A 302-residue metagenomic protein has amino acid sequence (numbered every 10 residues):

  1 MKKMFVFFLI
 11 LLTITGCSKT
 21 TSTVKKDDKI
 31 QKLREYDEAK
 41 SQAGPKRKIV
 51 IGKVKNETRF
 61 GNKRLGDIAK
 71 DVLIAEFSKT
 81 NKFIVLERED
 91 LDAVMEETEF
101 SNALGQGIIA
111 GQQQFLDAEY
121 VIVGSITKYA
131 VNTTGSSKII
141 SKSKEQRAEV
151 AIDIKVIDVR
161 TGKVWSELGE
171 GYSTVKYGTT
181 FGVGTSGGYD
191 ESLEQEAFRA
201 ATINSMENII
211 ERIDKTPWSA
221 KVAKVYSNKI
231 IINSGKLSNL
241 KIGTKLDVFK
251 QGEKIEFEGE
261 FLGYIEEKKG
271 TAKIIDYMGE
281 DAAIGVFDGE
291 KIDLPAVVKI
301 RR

Functional and structural regions predicted by a protein language model:
M4-T13: Sec-dependent N-terminal signal peptides
C17-N102, W165-E170, F181-G188, D214-S219 (+4 more regions): A structural "domain/chain start" motif
G66, K70-I74, R199-M206, I210 (+1 more regions): Extracytoplasmic/secreted envelope proteins and their assembly/folding machinery, especially bacterial periplasmic
K79-I139, E253-I255, L262-K268: Short, solvent-exposed, polar/charged sequence segments at loop or secondary-structure edges
Y120-T179: Amphipathic beta-strand/beta-sheet edge segments enriched in Tyr/Trp
E191-A223: Anionic-ligand-binding alpha/beta catalytic cores of soluble enzymes and soluble regulatory domains that recognize
D247-R302: Beta-strand/loop-dominated core regions that host nucleotide or nucleotide-derived cofactor-binding catalytic loops
